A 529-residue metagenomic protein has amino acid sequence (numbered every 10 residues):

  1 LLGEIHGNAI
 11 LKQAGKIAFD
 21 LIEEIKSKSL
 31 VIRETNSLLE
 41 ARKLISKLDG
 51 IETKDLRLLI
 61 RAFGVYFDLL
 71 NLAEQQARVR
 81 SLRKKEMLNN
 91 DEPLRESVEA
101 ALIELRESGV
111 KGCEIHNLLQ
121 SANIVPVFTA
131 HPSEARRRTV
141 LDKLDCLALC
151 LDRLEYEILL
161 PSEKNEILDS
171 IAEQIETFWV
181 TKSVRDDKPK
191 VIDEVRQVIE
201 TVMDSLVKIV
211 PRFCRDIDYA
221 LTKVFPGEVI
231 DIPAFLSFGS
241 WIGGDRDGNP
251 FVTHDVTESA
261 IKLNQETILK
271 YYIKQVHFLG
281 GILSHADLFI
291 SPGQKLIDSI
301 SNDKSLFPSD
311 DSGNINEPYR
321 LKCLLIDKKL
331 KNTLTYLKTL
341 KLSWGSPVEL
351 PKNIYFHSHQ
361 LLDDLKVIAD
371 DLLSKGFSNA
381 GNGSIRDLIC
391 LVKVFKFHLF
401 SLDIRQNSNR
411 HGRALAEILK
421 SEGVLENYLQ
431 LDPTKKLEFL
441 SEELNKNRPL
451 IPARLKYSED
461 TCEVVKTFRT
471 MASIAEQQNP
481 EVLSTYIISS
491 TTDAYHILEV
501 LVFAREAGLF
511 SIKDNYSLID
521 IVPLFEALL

Functional and structural regions predicted by a protein language model:
L1-E442, D460-E463, S484: Often metal-dependent polyanion-binding catalytic scaffolds in large enzymes
V184, V229, G244, V252-H254 (+3 more regions): Conserved alpha/beta-domain cores
